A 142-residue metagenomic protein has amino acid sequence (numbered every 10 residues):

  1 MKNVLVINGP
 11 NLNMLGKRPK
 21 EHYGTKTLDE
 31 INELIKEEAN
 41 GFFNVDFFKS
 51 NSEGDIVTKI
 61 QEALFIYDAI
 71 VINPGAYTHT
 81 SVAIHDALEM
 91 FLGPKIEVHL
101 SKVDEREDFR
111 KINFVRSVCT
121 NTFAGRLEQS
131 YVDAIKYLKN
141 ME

Functional and structural regions predicted by a protein language model:
M1-L5: Extreme N-terminal starter segment of soluble prokaryotic enzymes
P10-L12, G75-T78, S101-V103: Short glycine-rich anion-binding loops that position phosphate/pyrophosphate groups of nucleotides and phosphorylated
L15-D29: Glycine- and acidic-residue-enriched helix-capping/strand-helix junction motifs
D46-G54: Short beta->alpha junction loops
A63-A69: Short acidic/histidine-rich motifs immediately flanking catalytic phosphotransfer sites in two-component signaling
S81-G93: Short Gly/Thr/Asp-enriched flexible loops that form oxyanion-binding sites at enzyme active sites
M90-E105: Short, acidic/small-residue loops that bind anionic groups at enzyme active sites
E105-E142: Short, glycine-/small-residue-rich phosphate/pyrophosphate-handling segment
